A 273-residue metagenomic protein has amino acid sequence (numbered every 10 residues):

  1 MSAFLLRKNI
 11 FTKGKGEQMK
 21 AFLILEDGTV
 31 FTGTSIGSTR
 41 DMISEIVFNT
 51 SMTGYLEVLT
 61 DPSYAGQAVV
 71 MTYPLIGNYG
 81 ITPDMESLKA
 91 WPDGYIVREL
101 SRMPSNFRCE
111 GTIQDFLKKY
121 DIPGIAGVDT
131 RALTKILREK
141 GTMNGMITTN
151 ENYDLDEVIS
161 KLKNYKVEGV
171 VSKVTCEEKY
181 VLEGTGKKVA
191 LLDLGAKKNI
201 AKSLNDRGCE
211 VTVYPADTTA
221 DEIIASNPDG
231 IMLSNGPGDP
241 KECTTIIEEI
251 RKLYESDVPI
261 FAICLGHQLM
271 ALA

Functional and structural regions predicted by a protein language model:
A3-Q18: Short, Lys/Arg-enriched N-terminal segments with co-localized hydrophobic residues within the first ~10-30 amino acids
E17-D221, A225-S226, P240: RNA-binding accessory domains that recognize and position tRNA/RNA substrates
G230, S234-A273: Cysteine-nucleophile active-site neighborhood
